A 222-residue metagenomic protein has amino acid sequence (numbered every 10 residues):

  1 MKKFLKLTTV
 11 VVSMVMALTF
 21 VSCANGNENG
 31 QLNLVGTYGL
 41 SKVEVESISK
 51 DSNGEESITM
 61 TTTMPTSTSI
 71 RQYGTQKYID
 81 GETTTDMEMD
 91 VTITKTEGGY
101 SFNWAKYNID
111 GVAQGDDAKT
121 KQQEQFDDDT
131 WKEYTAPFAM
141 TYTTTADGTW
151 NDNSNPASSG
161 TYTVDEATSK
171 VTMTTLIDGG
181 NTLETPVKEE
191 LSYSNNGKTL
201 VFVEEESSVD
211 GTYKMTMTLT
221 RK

Functional and structural regions predicted by a protein language model:
M1-V10: Bacterial N-terminal signal peptides that target proteins for export
V11-V15: Repetitive helical segments and hydrophobic/amphipathic motifs
L18-S22: C-terminal motif of bacterial Sec signal peptides marking the signal peptidase cleavage site
A24-L40: N-terminal helix-cap/turn-to-beta initiation motif at the start of protein domains
T37-E82, K95: Post-signal-peptide N-terminal segment of Sec-exported extracytoplasmic proteins
E46-K50, Q76-G197, V201-V203, Y213: Contiguous, well-ordered beta-strand patches that form the walls/edges of small beta-barrel/beta-sandwich domains
K214-K222: Short, low-complexity, Pro/Ser/Thr/Gly-rich segments in the mature regions of secreted, periplasmic
